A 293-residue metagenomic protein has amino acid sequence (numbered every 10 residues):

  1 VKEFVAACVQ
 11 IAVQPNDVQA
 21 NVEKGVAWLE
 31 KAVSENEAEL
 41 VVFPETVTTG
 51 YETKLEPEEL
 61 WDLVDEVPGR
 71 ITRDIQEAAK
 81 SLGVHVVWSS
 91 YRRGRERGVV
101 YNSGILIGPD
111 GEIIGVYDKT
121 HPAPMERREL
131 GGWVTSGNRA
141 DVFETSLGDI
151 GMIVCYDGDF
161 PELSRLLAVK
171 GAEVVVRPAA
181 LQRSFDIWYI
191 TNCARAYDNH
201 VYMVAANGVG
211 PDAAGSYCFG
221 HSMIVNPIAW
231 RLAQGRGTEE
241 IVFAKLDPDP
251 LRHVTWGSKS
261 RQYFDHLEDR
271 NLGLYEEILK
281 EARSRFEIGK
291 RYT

Functional and structural regions predicted by a protein language model:
V1-C8: Extreme N-terminal starter segment of soluble prokaryotic enzymes
A7, I105-I107, M223, V242: Conserved hydrophobic/aromatic positions in well-ordered beta-strands
Q10-E30: N-terminal phosphate-binding loop and adjacent alpha-helix
V18, E30-D110, V116, L181-V201: Cys-nucleophile CN-hydrolase/nitrilase-fold catalytic domain and related Cys-dependent amidase chemistry that acts on
E39-L40, I150, V174: Structural motif
V67-V87, G158-V242: CN hydrolase (nitrilase-like) catalytic-core segments centered on the catalytic cysteine and neighboring Lys/Glu
E77, R95-K170, A179, R183-I190 (+2 more regions): Active-site catalytic loop in hydrolytic enzyme cores
G208-T293: C-terminal beta-strand edge segments of enzyme domains
